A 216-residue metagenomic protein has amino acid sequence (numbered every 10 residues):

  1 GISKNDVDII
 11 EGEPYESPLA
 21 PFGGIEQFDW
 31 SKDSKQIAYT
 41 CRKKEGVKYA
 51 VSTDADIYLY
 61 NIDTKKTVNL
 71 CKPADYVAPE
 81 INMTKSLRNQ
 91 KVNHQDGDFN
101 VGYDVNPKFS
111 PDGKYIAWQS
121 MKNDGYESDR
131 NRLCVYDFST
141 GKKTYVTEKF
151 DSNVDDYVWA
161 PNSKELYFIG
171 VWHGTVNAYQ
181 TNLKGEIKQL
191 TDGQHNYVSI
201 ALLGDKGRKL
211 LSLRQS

Functional and structural regions predicted by a protein language model:
G1, E11-G24, T40-Y58, N69-N106 (+5 more regions): A flexible loop/linker signature enriched in serine peptidases of the S9 family
I2-K4, N61-K65, D137-G141, T181-E186: Short loop/turn segments that connect beta-strands within beta-propeller blades
E26-D29, I62, T67, K108: Hydrophobic alpha-helical bundles that form the membrane domains of multi-pass transporters
D29, K108, V158, A201-L202: Conserved beta-strand position repeated across blades of beta-propeller domains
K32-D33, P111-D112, P161-N162, L203-K206: Residue-level detector of Asp-centered blade-edge/turn motifs that repeat once per structural unit in beta-propeller
I37-A38, G113-I116, L166, G207-L211: Hydrophobic beta-strand positions that form the internal "hydrophobic ladder" of WD40/Gbeta-like beta-propeller blades
S163, V198-S216: Serine-hydrolase catalytic core recognition
